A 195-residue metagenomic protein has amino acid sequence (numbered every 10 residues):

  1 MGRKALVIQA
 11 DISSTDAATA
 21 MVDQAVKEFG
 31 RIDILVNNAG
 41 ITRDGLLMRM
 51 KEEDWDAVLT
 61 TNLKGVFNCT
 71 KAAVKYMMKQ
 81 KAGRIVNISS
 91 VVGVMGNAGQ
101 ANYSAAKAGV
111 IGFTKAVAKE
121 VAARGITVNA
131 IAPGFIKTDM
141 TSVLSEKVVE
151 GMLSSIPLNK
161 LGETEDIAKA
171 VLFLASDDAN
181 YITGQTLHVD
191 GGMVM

Functional and structural regions predicted by a protein language model:
M1-F29, R43, E53-A57: Short-chain dehydrogenase/reductase
R31, A122, T127, I182-G184: Short, small/polar-rich loop/turn modules that mediate ligand/substrate recognition or access, typified
L46-L47, D54-L59, T141, M152: Substrate-binding pocket helix/loop in short-chain dehydrogenase/reductase
T70, A106, T114: Active-site helix of classical SDR
K75, K119-A123, N180: Alpha-helical segment proximal to the catalytic Tyr-Lys
S90: Residue(s) in the substrate-gating loop at a strand-loop-helix junction that position the organic substrate next
A130, L153-D178, I182, G191: C-terminal helical subdomain
